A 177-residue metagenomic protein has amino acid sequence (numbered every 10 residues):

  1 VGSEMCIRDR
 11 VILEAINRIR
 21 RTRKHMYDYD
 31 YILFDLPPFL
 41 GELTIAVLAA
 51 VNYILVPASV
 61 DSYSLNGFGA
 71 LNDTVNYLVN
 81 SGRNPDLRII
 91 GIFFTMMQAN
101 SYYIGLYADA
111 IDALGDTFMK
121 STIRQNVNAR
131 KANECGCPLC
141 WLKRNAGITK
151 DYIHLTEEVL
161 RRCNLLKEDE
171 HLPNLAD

Functional and structural regions predicted by a protein language model:
V1-I7: Short, small-residue-biased leader/transition segments that mark boundaries at the very start of proteins
S3, S59, E134-C135: Short, basic/glycine-rich phosphate-binding loops at helix/coil junctions that contact nucleotide phosphates
R8-I12: Short glycine-rich substrate-engagement loop in P-loop NTPases that contacts/grips substrate
L13-T22, L166: Short regulatory "switch" loops immediately downstream of catalytic or recognition motifs within protein catalytic
E14, A70-D73, H154-E157: Generic recognition of well-ordered alpha-helical segments within structured catalytic/regulatory domains
I19-S121: Conserved catalytic-core segment of NTP-binding enzymes
N80-D177: C-terminal lobe/tail of nucleotide-utilizing enzymes
